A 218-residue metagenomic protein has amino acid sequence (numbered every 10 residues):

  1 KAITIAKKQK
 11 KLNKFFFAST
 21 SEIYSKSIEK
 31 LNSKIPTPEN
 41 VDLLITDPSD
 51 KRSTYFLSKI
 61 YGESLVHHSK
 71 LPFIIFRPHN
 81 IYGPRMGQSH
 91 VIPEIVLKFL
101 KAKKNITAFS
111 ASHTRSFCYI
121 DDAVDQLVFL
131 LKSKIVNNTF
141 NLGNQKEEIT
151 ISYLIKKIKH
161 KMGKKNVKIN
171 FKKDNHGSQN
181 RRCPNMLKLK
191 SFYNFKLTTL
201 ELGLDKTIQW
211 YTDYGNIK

Functional and structural regions predicted by a protein language model:
K1-T54: Conserved Rossmann-fold NAD(P)-dependent oxidoreductase catalytic core, especially the SDR/UDP-sugar
A2, V66, I95, K188-K190: Structural element of the ATP-grasp superfamily
K11-L12, P72, I135, K165: Short loop/turn motifs at secondary-structure junctions
K14-F15, F73, I106, I169: Hydrophobic/aromatic residues located in beta-strands of well-ordered beta-sheets within soluble catalytic
F16-S19, R77-H79, S112, G143: Active-site beta-alpha turn of Rossmann-fold NAD(P)-dependent dehydrogenases/reductases
E22-Y24, Y82, K146-E148: Feature marks short, surface-exposed loop/turn motifs that line or immediately flank catalytic pockets and channel
E29-P38, F56, I60, S64-L131 (+2 more regions): NAD(P)-dependent short-chain dehydrogenase/reductase
L100-K218: C-terminal substrate-binding subdomain of Rossmann-fold SDR/epimerase-dehydratase oxidoreductases
